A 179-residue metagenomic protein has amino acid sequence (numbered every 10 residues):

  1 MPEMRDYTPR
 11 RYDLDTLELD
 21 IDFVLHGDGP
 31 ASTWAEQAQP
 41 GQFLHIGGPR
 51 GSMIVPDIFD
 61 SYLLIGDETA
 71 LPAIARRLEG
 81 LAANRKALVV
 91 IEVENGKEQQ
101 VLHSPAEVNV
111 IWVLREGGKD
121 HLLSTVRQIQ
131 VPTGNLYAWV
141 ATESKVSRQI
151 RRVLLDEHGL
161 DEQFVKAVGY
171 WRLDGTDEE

Functional and structural regions predicted by a protein language model:
M1-E179: Extended, composition-driven regions rather than compact fold-specific motifs
